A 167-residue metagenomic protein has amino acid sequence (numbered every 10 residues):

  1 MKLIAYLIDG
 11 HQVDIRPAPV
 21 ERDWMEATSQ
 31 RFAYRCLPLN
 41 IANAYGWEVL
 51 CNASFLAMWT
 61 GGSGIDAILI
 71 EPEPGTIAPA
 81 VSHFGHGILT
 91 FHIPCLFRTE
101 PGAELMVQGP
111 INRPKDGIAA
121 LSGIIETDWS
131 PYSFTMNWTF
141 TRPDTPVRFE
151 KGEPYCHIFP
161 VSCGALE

Functional and structural regions predicted by a protein language model:
M1-S133, T139-E167: Non-catalytic terminal segments and appended small domains
